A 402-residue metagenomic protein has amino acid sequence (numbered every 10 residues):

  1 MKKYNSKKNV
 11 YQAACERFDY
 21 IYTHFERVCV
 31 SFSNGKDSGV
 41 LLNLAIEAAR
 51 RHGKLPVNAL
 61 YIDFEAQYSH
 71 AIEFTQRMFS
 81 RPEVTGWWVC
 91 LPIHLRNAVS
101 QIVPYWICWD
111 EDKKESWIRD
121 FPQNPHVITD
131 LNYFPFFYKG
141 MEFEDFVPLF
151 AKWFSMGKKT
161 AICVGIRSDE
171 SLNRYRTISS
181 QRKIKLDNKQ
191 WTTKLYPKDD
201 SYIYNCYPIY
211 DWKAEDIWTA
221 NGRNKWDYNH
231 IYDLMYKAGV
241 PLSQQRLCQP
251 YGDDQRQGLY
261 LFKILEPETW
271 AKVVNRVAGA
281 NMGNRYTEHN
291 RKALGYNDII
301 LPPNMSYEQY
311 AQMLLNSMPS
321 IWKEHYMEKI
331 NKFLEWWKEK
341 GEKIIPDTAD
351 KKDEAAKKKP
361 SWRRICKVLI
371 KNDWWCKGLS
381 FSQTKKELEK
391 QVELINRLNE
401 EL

Functional and structural regions predicted by a protein language model:
M1-S31, K36-L402: Nucleotide-activated chemistry modules centered on ATP-dependent adenylation/adenylyltransferase
